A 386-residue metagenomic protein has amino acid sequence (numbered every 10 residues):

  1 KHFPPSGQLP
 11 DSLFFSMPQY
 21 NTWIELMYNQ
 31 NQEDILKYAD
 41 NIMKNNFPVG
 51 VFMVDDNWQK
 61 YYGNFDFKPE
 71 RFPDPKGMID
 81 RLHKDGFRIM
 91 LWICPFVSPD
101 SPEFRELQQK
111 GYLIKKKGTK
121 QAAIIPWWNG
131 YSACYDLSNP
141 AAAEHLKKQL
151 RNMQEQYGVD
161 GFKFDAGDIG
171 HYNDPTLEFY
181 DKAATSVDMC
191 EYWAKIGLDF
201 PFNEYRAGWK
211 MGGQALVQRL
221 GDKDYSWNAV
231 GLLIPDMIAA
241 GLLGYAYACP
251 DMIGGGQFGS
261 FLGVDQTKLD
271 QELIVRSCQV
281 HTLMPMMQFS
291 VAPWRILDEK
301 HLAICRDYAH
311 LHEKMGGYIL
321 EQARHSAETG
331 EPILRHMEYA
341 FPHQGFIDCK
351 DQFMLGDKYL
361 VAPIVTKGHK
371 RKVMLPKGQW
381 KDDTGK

Functional and structural regions predicted by a protein language model:
K1-D11, Y20, Q32, G345-K386: Carbohydrate-interacting/catalytic domains
K1-F3, M43-N46, Q154, G197 (+5 more regions): Structural signal for hydrophobic packing residues in well-ordered secondary-structure cores of soluble enzyme domains
K1-G50, I79-R81, R88: Carbohydrate-recognition beta-sandwich/jelly-roll modules in extracellular/periplasmic carbohydrate-active proteins
F3-L9, L13, G255, Y318 (+1 more regions): Substrate-binding groove of N-acetylhexosamine-processing glycoside hydrolases
Y20, I42, L82, L146 (+5 more regions): Conserved, mostly hydrophobic/aromatic
D34-K37, V275, K377: Long, well-ordered alpha-helical scaffolding segments within enzyme catalytic domains, especially pronounced
P48-A309, E338-F341, G356: Aromatic- and carboxylate-enriched substrate-binding clefts and catalytic-loop regions of carbohydrate-active enzymes
W294-R295, E299-L360: Glycan-recognition and catalytic regions of carbohydrate-active enzymes
